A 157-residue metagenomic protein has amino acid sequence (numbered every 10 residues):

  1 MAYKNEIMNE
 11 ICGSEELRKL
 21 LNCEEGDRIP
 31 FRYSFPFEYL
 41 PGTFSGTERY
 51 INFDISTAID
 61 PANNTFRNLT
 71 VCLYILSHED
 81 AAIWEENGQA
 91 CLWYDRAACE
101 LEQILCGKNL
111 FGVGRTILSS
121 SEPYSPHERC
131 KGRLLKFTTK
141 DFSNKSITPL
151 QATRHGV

Functional and structural regions predicted by a protein language model:
M1-E10, A58-R67, F111-V157: Short, charged interaction patches at domain edges and termini
M1-N63, R154-V157: Small/polar-rich, solvent-exposed N-terminal microdomains that initiate assembly or binding
A2, E48, N68, L92 (+2 more regions): Short, well-structured alpha-helical interface segments that form or flank functional binding sites
S14-L20, K108, G112, N144: Solvent-exposed amphipathic alpha-helical surface segments
L20-C23, I83-G88, L92: Acidic Ser/Thr/Pro-rich low-complexity disordered segments that often serve as glycosylated linkers/stalks around
F53-E86: Active-site-adjacent structural patch at catalytic or cofactor/ligand-binding sites
T70-I75, A90-R96, R154-V157: Short, low-complexity, polar/charged sequence segments that are solvent-exposed and flexible
Q89-G114: Short, hydrophobic/π-rich interface segment
